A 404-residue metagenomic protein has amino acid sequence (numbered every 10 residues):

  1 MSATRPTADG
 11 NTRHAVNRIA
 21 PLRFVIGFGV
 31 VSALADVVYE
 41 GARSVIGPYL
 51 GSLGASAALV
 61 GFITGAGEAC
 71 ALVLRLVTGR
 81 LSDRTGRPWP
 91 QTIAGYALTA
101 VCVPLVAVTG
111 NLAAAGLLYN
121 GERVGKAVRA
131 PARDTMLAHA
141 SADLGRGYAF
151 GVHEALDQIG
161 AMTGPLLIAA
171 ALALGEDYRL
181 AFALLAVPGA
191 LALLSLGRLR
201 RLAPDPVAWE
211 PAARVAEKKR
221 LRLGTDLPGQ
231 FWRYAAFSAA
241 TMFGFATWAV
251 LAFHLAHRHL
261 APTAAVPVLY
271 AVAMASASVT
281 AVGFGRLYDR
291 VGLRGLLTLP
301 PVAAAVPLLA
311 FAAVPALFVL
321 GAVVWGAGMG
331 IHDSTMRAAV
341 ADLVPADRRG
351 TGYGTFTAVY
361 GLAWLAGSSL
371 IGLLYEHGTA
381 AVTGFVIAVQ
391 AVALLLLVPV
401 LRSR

Functional and structural regions predicted by a protein language model:
S2-L22, R201-F237: Juxtamembrane intracellular "pre-TM" segments in multi-pass secondary transporters
A15-E68, W232-L269: Helix-loop boundary and gating motifs at the non-cytosolic
P48, S52, T163-L180, A366-A381: Transmembrane alpha-helix termini and helix-breaking/packing motifs in multi-pass membrane transporters
L74-R87, L172, V279-G292, Y375: Helix-to-loop junctions at the C-terminal end of transmembrane segments in multipass secondary transporters
P90-P104, A186, R294-L308: Structural signature of the two symmetry-related core transmembrane helices
L118-I159: Cytoplasmic helix-loop-helix junction between adjacent transmembrane helices in 12-TM secondary transporters
L180-G197, T383-P399: Symmetry-related core transmembrane helices of the 12-TM Major Facilitator Superfamily/SLC fold
L293-M336: C-terminal transmembrane helical hairpin of 12-TM major facilitator-type secondary transporters
